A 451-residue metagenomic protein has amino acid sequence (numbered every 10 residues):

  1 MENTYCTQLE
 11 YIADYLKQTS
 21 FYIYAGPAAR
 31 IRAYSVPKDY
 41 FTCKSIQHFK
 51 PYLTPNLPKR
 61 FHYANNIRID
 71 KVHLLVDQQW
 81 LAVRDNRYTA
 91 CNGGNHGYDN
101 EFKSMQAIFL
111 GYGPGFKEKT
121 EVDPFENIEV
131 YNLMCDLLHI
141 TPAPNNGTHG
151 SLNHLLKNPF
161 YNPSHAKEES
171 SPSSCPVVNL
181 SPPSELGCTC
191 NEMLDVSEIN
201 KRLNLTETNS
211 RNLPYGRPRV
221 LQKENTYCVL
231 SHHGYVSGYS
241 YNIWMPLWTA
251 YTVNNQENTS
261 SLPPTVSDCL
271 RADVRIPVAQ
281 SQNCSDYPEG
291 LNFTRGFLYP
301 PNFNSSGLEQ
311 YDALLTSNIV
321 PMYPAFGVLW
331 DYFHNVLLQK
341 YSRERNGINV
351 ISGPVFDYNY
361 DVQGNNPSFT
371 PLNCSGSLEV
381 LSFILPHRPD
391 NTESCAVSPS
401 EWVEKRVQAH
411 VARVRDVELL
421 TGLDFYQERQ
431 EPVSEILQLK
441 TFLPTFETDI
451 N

Functional and structural regions predicted by a protein language model:
M1-Y11, L74: Metal-dependent active-site segment of extracytoplasmic phospho-/sulfohydrolases and closely related
Q18-T120, F125-L133: Active-site neighborhoods of enzymes that stabilize oxyanions during catalysis
Y24, I67, F102, D123-I128 (+4 more regions): Solvent-exposed, acidic/flexible segments
D39-P55, A82-V83, T141-G147, L329-N335 (+2 more regions): Acidic/polar loop patches that form or flank catalytic/metal-binding clefts of enzymes that bind anionic ligands
H48-I69, T141-S173: Polar, surface-exposed loop/tail segments that function as active-site lids or cofactor/substrate-recognition elements
V83-R87, K119-D123, N145-G147, D361-Q363 (+2 more regions): Short conserved micro-motifs at the rims of enzyme active sites and ligand-binding pockets
L133, S151-L152, N158, P163-N451: Domain-level detector for secreted/extracellular nuclease and nuclease-toxin modules, and for the ENPP-like C-terminal
M134-P142: Short, hydrophobic alpha-helical segments
